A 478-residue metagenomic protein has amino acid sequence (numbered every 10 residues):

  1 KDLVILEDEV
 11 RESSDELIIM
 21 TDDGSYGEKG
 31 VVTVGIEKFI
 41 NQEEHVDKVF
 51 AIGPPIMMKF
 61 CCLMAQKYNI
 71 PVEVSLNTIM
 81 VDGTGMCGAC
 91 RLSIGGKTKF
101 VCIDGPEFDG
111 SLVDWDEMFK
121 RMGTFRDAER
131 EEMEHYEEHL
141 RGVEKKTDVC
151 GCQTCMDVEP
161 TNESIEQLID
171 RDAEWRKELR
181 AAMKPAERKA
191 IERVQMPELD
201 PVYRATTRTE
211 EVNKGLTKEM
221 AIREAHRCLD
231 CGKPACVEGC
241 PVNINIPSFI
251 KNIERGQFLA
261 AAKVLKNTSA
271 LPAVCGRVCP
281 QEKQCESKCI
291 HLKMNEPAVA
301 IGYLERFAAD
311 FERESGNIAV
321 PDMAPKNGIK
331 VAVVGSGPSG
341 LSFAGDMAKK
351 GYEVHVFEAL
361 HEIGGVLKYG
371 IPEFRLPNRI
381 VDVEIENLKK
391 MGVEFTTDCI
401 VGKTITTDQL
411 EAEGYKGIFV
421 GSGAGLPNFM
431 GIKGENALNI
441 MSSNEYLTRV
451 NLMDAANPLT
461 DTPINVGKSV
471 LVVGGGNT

Functional and structural regions predicted by a protein language model:
K1-V81: FNR/FR-type flavoprotein reductase catalytic core
D2, P71-A89, E445-N457: Short, flexible loop segments at boundaries between secondary-structure elements
G30, P55, G105-P106, D114-N327 (+3 more regions): Ferredoxin-type iron-sulfur electron-transfer modules and their immediate structural context
P55-I56, M86, A270, G337-P338 (+2 more regions): Residue-level detector of alpha-helix initiation sites
H226, K233, A332-F357, T396-T407 (+4 more regions): Rossmann-like dinucleotide/flavin-binding elements
A262-P272, L304, L367-Y415: N-terminal Rossmann-like dinucleotide/flavin-binding domain of flavoprotein oxidoreductases that bind FAD/FMN
Y352-K368: Glycine-rich FAD pyrophosphate-binding loop
